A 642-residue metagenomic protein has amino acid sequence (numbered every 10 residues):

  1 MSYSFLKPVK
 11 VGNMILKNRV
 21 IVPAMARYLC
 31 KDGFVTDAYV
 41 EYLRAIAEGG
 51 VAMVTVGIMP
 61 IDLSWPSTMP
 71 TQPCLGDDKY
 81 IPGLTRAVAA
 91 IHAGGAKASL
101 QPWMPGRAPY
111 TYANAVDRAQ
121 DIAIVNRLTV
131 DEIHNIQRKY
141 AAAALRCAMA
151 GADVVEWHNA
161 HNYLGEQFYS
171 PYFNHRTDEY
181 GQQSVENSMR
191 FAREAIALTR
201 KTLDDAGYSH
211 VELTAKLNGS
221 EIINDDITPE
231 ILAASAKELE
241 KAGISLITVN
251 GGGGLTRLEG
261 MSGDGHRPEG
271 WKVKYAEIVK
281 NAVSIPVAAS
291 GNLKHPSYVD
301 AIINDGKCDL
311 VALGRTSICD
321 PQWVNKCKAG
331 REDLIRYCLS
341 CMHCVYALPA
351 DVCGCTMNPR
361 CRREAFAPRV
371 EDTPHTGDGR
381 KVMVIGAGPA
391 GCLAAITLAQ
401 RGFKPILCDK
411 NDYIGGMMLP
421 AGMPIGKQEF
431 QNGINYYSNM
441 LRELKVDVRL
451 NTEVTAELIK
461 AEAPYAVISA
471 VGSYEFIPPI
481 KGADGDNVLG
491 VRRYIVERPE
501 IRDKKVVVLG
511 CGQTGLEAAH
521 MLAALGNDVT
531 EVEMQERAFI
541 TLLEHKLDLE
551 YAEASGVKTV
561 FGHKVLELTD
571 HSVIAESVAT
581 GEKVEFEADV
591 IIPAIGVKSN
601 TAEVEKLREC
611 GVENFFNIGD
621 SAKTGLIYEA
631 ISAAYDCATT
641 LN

Functional and structural regions predicted by a protein language model:
M1-I385, P389, A394-Q400, P405 (+3 more regions): Flavin-dependent oxidoreductase catalytic cores
M1-V9, R363-A367, D447-E453, D486-Y494 (+1 more regions): Short gly/ser/thr-rich secondary-structure transition/capping motifs
V54, I247, V311, V467 (+2 more regions): Receiver (REC) domain switch-region micro-motif
G181-S184, R363-H375, Q431-N432, R493-K504 (+3 more regions): Surface-exposed acidic, glycine/proline-enriched linker/cap segments that occur as 15-30-residue helix-coil
V283, G306-K307, L444, D484 (+3 more regions): Short, structured coil segments at secondary-structure junctions
T376-L407, L450-E457, A463, V471-I480 (+3 more regions): Rossmann-like dinucleotide/flavin-binding elements
K404-E443, M521-V565, A622: Rossmann-like dinucleotide-binding cores of NAD(P)H-dependent redox enzymes
N435-E475, L566-H571: Feature captures the FAD/FMN-dependent oxidoreductase FAD-binding
